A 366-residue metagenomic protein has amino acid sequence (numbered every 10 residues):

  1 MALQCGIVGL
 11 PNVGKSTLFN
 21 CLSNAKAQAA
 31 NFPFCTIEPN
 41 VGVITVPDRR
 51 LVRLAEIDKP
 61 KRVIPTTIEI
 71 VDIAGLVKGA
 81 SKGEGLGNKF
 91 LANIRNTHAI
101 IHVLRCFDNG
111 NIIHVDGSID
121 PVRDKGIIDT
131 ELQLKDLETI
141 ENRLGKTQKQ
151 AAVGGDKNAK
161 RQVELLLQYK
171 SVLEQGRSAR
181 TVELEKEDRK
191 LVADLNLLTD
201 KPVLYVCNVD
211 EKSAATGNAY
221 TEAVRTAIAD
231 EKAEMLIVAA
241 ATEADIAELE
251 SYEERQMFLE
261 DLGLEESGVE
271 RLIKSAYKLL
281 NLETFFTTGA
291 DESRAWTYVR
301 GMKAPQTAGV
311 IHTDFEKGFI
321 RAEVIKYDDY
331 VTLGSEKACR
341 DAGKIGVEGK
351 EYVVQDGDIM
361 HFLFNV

Functional and structural regions predicted by a protein language model:
M1-I113, V122, E141, T147: Conserved G1/Walker A P-loop phosphate-binding module
A2-V8, V13, F19, K146-V353 (+1 more regions): C-terminal-of-GTPase-core extension/linker across diverse P-loop GTPases
N24-A25, R50-L51, G75-V77, R105-N111 (+5 more regions): Conserved nucleotide-binding/hydrolysis micro-motifs of P-loop NTPases
A30-N31, I112-D116, G217-A219, L249: Short amphipathic alpha-helical segments
I57, I100-V103, E131, R143 (+3 more regions): Amphipathic, soluble alpha-helical interaction motifs
L76-K82, G117-L132, A151-N158, K212 (+1 more regions): Flexible beta-alpha connector loops of hexameric P-loop NTPases
K89, R95, A99-H102, F107-K135 (+3 more regions): Switch/coupling subdomain of P-loop NTPase systems
N96, Q355-D356: Short, flexible surface segments
